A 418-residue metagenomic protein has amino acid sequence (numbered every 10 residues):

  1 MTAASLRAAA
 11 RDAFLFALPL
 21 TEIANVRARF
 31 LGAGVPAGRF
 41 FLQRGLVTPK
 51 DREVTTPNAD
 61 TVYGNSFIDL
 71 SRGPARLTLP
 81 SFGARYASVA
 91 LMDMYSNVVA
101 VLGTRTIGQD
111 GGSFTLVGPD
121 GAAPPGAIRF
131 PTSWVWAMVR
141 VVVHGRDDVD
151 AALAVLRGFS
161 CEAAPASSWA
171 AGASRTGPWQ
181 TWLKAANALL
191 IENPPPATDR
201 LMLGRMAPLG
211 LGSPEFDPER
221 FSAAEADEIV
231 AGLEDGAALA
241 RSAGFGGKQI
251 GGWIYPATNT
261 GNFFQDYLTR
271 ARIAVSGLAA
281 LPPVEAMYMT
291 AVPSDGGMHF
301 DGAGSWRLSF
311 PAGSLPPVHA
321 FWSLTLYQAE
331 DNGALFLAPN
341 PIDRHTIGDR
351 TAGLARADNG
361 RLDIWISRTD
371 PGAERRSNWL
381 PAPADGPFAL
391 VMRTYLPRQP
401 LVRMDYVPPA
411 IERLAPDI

Functional and structural regions predicted by a protein language model:
M1-I418: A compositional/structural signature for long, glycine/proline-rich flexible linkers and loops on extracytoplasmic
